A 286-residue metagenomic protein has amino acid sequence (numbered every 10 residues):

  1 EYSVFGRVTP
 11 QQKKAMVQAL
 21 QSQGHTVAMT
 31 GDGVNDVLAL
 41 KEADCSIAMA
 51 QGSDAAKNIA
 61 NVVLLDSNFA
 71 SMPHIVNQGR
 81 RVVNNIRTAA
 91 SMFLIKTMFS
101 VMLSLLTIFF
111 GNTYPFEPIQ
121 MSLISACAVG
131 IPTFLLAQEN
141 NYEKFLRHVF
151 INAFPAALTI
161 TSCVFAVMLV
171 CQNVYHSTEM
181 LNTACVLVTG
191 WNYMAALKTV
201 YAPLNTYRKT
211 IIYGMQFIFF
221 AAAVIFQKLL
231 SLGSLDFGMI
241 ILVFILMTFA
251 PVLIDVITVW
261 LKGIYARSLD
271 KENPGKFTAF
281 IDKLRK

Functional and structural regions predicted by a protein language model:
E1-A28, A43, A48-R208, F217-K228: Membrane-embedded transport module
E1-N35, K41-D44, I86, I108 (+2 more regions): Cytosolic catalytic headpiece
N35-D36, T133: Residues immediately C-terminal
M215-A222, M247-P251: Transmembrane alpha-helices
